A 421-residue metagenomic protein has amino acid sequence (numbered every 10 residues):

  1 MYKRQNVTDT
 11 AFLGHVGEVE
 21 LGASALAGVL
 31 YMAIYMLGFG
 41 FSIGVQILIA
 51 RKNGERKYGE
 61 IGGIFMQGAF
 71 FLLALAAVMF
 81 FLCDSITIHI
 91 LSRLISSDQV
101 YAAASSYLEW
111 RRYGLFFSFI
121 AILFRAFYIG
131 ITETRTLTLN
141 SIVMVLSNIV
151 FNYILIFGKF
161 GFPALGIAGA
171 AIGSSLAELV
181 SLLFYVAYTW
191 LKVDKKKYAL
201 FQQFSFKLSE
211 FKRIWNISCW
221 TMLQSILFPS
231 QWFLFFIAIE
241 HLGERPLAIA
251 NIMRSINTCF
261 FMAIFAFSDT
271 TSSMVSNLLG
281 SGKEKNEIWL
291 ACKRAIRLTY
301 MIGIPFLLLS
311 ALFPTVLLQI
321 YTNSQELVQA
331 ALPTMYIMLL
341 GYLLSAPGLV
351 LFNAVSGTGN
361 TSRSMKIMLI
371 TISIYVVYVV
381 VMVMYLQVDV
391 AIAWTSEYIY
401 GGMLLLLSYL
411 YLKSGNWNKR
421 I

Functional and structural regions predicted by a protein language model:
K3-D9, W110, G114, M144 (+5 more regions): Transmembrane helical elements of multi-pass membrane transporters/channels
R4-G22, L91-D98, I154-L165, I226-C259 (+2 more regions): Helix-terminus/linker motif at the lipid-water interface of multi-pass membrane proteins
V7, H15-E18, K52-E55, G130-I131 (+5 more regions): Helix-loop interface residues and adjacent transmembrane-helix termini in multi-pass membrane transporters, primarily
V7-A11, L123-F127, V150-F157, V186 (+7 more regions): Alpha-helical transmembrane segments of multipass membrane proteins
T10, L21-F81, S118-T132, T136-L137 (+3 more regions): Small-residue-rich hydrophobic transmembrane alpha-helices
L13-M32, I64, D98-A103, I167-A168 (+5 more regions): Interfacial/gating helices of multi-pass transporter permease domains
S42, Q46, R111-G130, L137-N148 (+5 more regions): Short runs within selected transmembrane alpha-helices of multi-pass transporters and secretion channels
I49-F116, F162-C219, V275-G341, M382-I421: Short alpha-helical transmembrane segments in multi-pass integral membrane proteins
